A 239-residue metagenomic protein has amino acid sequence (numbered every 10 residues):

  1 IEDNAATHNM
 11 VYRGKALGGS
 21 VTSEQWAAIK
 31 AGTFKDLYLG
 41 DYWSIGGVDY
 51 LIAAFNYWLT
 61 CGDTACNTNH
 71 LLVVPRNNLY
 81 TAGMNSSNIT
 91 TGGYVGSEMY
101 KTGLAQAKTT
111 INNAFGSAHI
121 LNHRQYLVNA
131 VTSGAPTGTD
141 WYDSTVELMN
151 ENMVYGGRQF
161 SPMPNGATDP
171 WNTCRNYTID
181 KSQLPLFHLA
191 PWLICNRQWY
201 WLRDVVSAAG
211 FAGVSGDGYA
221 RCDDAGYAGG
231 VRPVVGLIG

Functional and structural regions predicted by a protein language model:
I1-G239: Collagenous Gly-X-Y triple-helix signature in extracellular proteins
